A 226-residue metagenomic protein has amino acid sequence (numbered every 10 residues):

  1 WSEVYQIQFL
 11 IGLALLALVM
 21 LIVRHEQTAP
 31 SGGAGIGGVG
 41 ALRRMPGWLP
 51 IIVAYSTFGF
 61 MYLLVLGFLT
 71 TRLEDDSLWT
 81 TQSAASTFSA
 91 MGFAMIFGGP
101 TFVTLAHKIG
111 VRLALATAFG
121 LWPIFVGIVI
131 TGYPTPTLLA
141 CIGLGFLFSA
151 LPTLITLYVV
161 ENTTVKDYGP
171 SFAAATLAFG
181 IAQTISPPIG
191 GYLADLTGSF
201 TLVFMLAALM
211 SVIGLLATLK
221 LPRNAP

Functional and structural regions predicted by a protein language model:
W1, T70, F102, I185-A194: Small-residue (Gly/Pro/Ala) motifs that create kinks and tight helix-helix packing interfaces
W1-R24: Helix-loop-helix hairpin linking two adjacent transmembrane segments in secondary transporters
A17-I22, M205-P226: Multi-pass alpha-helical transporter architecture, strongest for 12-TM Major Facilitator/SLC carriers used
E26-I51: Juxtamembrane intracellular "pre-TM" segments in multi-pass secondary transporters
P46-G99, V111: Extracytoplasmic gate region of multi-pass secondary transporters
G98-G110, A194-D195: Helix-to-loop junctions at the C-terminal end of transmembrane segments in multipass secondary transporters
A106-Y158: C-terminal transmembrane helical hairpin of 12-TM major facilitator-type secondary transporters
N162-F200, L206-A207: A late C-terminal transmembrane helix in Major Facilitator Superfamily
